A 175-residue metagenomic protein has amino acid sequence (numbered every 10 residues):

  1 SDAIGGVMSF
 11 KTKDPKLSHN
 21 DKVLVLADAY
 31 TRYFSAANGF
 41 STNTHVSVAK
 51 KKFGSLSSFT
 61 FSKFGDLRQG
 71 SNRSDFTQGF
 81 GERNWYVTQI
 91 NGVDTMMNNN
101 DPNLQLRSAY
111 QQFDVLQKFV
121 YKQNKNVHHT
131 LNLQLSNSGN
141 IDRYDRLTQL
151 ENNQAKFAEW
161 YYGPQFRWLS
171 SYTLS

Functional and structural regions predicted by a protein language model:
S1-E82, Y110-V115: Outer-membrane beta-barrel translocator/receptor signature
D2-F10, N20, V93-M96, T130-S138 (+1 more regions): Phosphate-binding glycine-rich loops and adjacent basic patches that engage nucleotide phosphates, nucleic-acid
S9, E82-N84, T95, D142 (+2 more regions): Polar low-complexity intrinsically disordered regions enriched in Ser/Thr and small residues
S18-L26, I90-N100, Y110, R143-F157: Flexible, solvent-exposed coil segments and beta strand-coil junctions, predominantly the extracellular/periplasmic
T31, T42, P102-L104, E159: Residue-level detector of alpha-helix boundaries and kinks
S74-N103: Charged, glycine/proline-rich intrinsically disordered loops and linkers
L106-D114, V120-S175: Flexible loop and strand-edge segments within Gram-negative outer membrane beta-barrel domains
